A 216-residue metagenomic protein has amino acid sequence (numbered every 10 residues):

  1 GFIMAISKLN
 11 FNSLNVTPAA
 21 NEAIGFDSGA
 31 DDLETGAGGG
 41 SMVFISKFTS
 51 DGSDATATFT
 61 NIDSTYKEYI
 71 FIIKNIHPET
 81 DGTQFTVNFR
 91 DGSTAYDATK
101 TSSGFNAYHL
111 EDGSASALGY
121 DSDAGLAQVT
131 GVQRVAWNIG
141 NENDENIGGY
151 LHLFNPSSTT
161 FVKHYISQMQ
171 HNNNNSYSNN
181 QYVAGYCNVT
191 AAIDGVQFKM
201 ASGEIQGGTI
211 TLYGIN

Functional and structural regions predicted by a protein language model:
G1, D27-A30, D91-S93, S157: Short acidic-glycine loop/turn motifs at beta-strand connectors
I3, N21, G25-S41: Short, surface-exposed terminal/edge motifs of secreted or surface/virion proteins that either
I6-N12, A37-N216: Surface-exposed molecular-recognition determinants
S13-N21: Disulfide-braced loops of extracellular cysteine-rich modules
T17-P18, D27, D51: Residue-level signal for WD-repeat beta-propeller blades
